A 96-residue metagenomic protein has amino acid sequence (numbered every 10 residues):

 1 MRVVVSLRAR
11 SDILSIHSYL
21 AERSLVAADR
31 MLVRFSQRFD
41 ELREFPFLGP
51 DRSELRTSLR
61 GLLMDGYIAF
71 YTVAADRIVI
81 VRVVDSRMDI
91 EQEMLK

Functional and structural regions predicted by a protein language model:
R2-L55, L59, L95: Basic, Lys/Arg-enriched alpha-helical interface segments
L48-G49, D65-Y67: A generic local structural motif
T57-G61, Y67-I68: Amphipathic, hydrophobic secondary-structure cores in small proteins
Y67-I68, T72-K96: Enriched for short, Lys/Arg-rich terminal
